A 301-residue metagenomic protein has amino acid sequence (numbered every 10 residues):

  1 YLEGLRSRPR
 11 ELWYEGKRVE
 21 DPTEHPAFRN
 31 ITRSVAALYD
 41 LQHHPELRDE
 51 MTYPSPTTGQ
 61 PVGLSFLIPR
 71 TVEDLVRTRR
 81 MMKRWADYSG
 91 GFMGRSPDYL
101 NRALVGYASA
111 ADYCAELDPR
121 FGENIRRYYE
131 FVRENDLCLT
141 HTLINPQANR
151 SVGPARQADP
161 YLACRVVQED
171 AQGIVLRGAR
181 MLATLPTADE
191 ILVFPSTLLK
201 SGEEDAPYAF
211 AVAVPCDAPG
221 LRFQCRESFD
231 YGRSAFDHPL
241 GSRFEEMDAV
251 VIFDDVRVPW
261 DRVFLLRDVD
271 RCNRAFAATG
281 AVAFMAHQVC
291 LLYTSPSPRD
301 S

Functional and structural regions predicted by a protein language model:
Y1-A36: N-terminal-proximal low-complexity accessory segments that begin disordered and transition into the first
S7, E11, A37, L41-P45 (+3 more regions): Intrinsically disordered or highly flexible coil/loop and linker segments, enriched in small and charged/polar residues
P9-Y14, F276-F284, R299: Short acidic (Asp/Glu) and glycine-rich catalytic loops that position anionic groups and cofactors
T23-L41, P186-P195: Short, surface-exposed, low-complexity cationic segments
A27, I31, V35, A103 (+3 more regions): General structural feature for long, well-ordered alpha-helical segments within catalytic domains of soluble enzymes
D40-L139, L185: Internal helix-loop-helix
H141, P146-C290: FAD-binding core of flavoproteins
Y293-D300: Conserved small/polar residues in nucleotide/adenosyl-binding loops
